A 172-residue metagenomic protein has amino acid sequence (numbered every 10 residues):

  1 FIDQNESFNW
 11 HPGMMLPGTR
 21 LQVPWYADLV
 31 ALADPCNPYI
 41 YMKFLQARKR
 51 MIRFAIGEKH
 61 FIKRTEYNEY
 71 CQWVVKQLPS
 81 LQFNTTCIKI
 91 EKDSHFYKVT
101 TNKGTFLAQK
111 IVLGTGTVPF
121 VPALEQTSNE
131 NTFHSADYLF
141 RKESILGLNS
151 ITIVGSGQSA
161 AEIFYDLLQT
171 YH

Functional and structural regions predicted by a protein language model:
F1-D3, H172: Short beta-strand "acidic-cap" motif of Rossmann-like dinucleotide-binding folds
I2, C87, V99, T105-P119 (+1 more regions): Short hydrophobic core segments
D3-E66: Glycine-rich active-site loop/strand segments that organize a redox cofactor
W25-A27, L107, Y165-H172: Secondary-structure boundary elements
R64-Q82, C87, T115-P119: Helical element adjacent to the flavin cofactor pocket in flavoenzyme catalytic cores
F83-Y97: A conserved short coil-to-beta-strand element within the FAD-binding core of flavoproteins
T115-Y171: Glycine-rich dinucleotide-binding loop and its adjacent helix/turn
